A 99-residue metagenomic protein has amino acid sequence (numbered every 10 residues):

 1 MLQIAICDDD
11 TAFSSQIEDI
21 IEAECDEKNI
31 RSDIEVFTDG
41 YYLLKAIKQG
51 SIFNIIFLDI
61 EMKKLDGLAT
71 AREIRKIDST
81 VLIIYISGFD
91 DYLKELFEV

Functional and structural regions predicted by a protein language model:
L2, S32, V81: Switch/coupling loops of ABC transporter nucleotide-binding domains
L2-I21, I56: Conserved acidic segment of CheY-like receiver
Q3, D19, V36-Y42: A structural preference for long, well-packed, hydrophobic secondary-structure segments
I6, V36, Y85-I86: Conserved SAM-binding loop
S14-E24, L43-L44, A71: Short, well-ordered amphipathic alpha-helices
C25-I30, I77-S79: Short helix-capping segments at alpha-helix termini
E27-D39, A46: Short hydrophobic/Thr-rich beta-strand motif most characteristic of the beta2 strand and flanking loop of CheY-like
K45, G50-V99: CheY-like receiver
